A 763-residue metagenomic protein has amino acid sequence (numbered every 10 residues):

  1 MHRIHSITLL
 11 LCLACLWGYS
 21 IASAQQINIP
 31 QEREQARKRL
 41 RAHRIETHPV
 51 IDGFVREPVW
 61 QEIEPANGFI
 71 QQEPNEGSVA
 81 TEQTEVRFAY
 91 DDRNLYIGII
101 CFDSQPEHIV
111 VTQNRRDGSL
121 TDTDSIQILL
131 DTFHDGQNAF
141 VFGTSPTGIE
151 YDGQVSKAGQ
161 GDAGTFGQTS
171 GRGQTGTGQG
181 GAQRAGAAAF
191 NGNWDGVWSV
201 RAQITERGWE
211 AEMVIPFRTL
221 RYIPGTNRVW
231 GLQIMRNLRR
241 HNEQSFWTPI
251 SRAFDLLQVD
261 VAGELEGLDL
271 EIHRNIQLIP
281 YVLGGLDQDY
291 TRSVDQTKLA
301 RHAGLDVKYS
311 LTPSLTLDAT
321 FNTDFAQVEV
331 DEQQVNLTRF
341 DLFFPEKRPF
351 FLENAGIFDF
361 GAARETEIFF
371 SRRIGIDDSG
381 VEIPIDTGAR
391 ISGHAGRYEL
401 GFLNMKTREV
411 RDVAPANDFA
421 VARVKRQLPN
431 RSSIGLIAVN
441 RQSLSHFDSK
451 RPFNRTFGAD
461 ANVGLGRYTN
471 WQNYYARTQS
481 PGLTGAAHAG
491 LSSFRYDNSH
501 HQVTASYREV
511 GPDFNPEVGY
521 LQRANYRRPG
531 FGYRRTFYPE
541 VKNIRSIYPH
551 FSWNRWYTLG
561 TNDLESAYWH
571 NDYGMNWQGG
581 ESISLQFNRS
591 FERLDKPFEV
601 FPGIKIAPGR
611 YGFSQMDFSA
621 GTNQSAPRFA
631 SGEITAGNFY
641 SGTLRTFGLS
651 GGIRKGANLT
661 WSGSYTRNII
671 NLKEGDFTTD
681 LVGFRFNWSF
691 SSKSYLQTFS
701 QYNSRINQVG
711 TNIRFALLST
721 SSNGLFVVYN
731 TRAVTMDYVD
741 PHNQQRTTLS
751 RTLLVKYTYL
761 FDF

Functional and structural regions predicted by a protein language model:
M1-S6: Positively charged n-region of N-terminal signal peptides that target proteins for export
T8-G18: Bacterial N-terminal signal peptides
A24-Q427, G435-L436: Structural preference for beta-rich elements and adjacent junctions enriched in aromatics
K38, E82-T84, W198, A303-L305 (+8 more regions): Residue-level marker for the onset of beta-strands and adjacent loop->beta junctions in well-ordered domains
E107-Q113, Y151-V155, Y222-P224, V328-V330 (+8 more regions): A short, polar/proline- and glycine-enriched secondary-structure boundary/capping micro-motif
P216-P224, L256-E271, L311-L315, N354-F358 (+13 more regions): Outer-membrane beta-barrel proteins
E271-D318, F419-S480, S546-W553, S619-T622 (+5 more regions): Surface-exposed extracellular loop regions of Gram-negative outer-membrane beta-barrel proteins
P384, T469-F763: Exposed, low-structure sequence patches enriched in small/polar residues
